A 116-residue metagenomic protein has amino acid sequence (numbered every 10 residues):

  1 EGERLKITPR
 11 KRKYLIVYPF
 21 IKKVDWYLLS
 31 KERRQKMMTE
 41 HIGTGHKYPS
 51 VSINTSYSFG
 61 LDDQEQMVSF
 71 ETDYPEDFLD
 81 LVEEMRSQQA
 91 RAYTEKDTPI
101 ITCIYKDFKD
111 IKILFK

Functional and structural regions predicted by a protein language model:
E1-K47, F59, K109-K116: Short S/T/G/P-rich N-terminal loop/turn motif that feeds into the first structured element of a domain
L15-I21, G60-M85: Short, well-ordered beta-strand segments in beta-rich or mixed alpha/beta enzyme and ligand-binding folds
D25, P75-D77, D107: Generic "edge-of-domain/loop-turn" microfeature
K47-S50, D73-T102: An amphipathic, aromatic/His-enriched active-site/gating alpha helix that lines ligand/cofactor pockets
V51-Y57: A short linear hydrophobic-aromatic micro-motif
Y57-F59, I104: A general secondary-structure junction signal
E71, I104-I113: Short terminal or interdomain "cap/linker" segment that borders an active site or interface and mediates
